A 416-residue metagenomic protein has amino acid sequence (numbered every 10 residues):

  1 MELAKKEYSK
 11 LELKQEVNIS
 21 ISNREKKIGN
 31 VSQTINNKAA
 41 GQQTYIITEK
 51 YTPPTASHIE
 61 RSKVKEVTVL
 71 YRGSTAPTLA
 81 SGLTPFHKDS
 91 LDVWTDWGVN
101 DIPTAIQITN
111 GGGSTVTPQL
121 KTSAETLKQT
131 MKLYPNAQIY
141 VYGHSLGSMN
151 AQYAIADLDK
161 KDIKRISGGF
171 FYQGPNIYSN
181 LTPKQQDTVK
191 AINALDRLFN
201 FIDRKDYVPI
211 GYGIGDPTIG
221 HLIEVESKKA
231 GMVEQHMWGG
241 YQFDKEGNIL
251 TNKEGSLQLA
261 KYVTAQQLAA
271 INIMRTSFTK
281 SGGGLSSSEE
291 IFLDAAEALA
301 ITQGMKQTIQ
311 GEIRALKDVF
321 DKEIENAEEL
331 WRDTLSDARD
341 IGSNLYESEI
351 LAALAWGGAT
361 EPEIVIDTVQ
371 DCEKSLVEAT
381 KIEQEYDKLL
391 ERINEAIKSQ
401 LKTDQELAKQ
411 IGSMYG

Functional and structural regions predicted by a protein language model:
M1-S9: Short Lys/Arg-enriched alpha/beta "domain-start" segment
L3, V69, D206: A residue-level signal for conserved active-site and pocket-lining positions in enzyme catalytic cores
A4, S20-S22, S32-N36, T48 (+3 more regions): A structural detector for beta-sheet-dominated domains
E12, E16-Y142, D159-G168, Q173 (+2 more regions): A conserved cap/lid and substrate-binding interface adjacent to the catalytic center of lipid-processing enzymes
G143-G147, A151: Gly/Ala-rich beta-loop-alpha elbow adjacent to hydrolase catalytic centers
N150-K160: Short glycine-enriched nucleophile-adjacent loop and the immediately C-terminal alpha-helix near the catalytic center
K160-G215: Cysteine-dependent PTP/DSP-like catalytic domain, specifically the C-terminal lobe
G215-G416: N-terminal secretion-targeting helices of virulence/extracellular proteins, encompassing both classical Sec signal
